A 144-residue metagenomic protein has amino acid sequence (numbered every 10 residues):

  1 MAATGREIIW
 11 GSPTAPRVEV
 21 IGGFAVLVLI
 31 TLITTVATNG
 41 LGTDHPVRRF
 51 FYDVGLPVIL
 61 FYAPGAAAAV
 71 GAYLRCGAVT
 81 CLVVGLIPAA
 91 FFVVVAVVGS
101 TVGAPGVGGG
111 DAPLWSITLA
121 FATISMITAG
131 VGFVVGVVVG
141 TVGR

Functional and structural regions predicted by a protein language model:
M1-L32, A78, V138-R144: Haloarchaeal acidic low-complexity proteome signature biased toward cell-envelope/secretome components but also
V18-V26, V83, A112, S116 (+2 more regions): Alpha-helical transmembrane segments of integral membrane proteins
V26-F61: Hydrophobic transmembrane helix segments
I30-T38, A90-A104: C-terminal TM-helix exit segments that contain a strictly Trp-centered aromatic cap at the helix terminus
D44-F50, V94-A120: Interfacial non-cytosolic loop connecting adjacent transmembrane helices
Y52-C81: Canonical alpha-helical transmembrane segments
A78-F92: Central hydrophobic cores of alpha-helical transmembrane segments in multi-pass integral membrane proteins
G108-R144: Alpha-helical membrane-associated segments of multi-pass integral membrane proteins
